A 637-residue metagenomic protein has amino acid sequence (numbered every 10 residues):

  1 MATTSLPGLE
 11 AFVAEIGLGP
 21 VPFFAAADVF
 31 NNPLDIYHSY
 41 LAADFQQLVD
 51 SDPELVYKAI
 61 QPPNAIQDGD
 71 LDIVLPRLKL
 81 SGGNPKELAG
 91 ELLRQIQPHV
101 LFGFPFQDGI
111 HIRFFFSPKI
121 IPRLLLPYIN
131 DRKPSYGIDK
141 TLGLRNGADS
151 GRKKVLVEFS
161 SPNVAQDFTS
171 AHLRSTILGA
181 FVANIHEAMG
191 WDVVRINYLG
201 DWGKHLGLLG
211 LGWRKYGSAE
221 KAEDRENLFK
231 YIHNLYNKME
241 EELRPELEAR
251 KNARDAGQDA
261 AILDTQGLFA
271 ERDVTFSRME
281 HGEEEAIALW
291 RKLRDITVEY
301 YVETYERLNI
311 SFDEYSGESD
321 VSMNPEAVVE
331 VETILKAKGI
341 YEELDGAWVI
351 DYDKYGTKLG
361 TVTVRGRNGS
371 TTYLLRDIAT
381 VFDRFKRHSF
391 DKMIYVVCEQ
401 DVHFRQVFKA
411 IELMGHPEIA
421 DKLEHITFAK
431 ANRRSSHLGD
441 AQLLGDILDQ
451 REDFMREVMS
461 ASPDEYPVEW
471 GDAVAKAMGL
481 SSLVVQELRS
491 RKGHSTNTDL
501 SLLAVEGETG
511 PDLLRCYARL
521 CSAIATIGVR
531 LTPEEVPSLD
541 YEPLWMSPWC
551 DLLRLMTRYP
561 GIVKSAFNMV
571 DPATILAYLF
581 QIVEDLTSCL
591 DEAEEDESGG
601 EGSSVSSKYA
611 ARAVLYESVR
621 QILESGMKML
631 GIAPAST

Functional and structural regions predicted by a protein language model:
A2-P122, N130-K133, T141-T637: Non-catalytic interaction-recognition regions
